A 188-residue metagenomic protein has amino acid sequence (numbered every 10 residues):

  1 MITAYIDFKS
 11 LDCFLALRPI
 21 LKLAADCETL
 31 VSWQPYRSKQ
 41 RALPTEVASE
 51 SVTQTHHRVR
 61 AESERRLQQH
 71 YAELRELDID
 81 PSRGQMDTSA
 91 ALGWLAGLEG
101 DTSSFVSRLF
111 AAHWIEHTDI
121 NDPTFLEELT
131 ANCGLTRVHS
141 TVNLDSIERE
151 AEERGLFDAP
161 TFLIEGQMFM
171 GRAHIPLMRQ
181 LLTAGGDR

Functional and structural regions predicted by a protein language model:
T3, D7-Q34, G100, S104 (+1 more regions): C-terminal cap of thioredoxin/glutaredoxin-like
D12-A112: Structural alpha/beta surface segment adjacent to cysteine/selenocysteine redox centers across thiol/disulfide enzymes
